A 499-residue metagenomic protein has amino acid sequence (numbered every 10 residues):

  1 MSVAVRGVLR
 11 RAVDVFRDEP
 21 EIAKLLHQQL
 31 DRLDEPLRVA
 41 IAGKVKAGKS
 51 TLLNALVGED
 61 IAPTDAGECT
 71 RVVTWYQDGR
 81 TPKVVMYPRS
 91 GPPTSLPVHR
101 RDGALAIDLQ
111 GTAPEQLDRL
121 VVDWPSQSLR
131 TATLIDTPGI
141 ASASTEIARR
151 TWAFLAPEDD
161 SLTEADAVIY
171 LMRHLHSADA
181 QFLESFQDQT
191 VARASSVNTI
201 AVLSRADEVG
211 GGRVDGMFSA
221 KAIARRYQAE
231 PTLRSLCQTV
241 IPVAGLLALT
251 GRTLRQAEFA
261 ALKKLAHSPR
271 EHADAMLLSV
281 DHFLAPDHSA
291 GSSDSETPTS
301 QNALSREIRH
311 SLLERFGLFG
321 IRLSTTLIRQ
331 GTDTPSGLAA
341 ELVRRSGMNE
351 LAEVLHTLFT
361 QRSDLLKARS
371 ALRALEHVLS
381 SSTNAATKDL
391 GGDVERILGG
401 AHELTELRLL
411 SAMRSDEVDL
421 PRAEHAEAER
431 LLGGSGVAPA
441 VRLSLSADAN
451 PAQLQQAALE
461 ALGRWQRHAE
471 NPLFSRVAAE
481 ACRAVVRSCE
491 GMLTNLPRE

Functional and structural regions predicted by a protein language model:
M1-R17: Charged, amphipathic alpha-helical linker segments immediately N-terminal to NTP-binding catalytic cores
D14, I61, G211, S363 (+1 more regions): Short, flexible helix-adjacent loops and helix caps
R17-E21, N384: Charged, low-complexity interaction regions
L25-Q29: Cytosolic juxtamembrane amphipathic/interface segments immediately preceding and feeding into a transmembrane helix
L30, D34-A275, R345: Globular "head" domains of long coiled-coil molecular machines
G48, R322-Q330, G434-S435, E460-Q466: Active-site-adjacent bridging/hinge elements
I200, A206-H402, E406: C-terminal end of P-loop GTPase domains and the immediately downstream helical coupling element
L404-E499: N-terminal J-domain/J-like co-chaperone modules of DnaJ/Hsp40 proteins
